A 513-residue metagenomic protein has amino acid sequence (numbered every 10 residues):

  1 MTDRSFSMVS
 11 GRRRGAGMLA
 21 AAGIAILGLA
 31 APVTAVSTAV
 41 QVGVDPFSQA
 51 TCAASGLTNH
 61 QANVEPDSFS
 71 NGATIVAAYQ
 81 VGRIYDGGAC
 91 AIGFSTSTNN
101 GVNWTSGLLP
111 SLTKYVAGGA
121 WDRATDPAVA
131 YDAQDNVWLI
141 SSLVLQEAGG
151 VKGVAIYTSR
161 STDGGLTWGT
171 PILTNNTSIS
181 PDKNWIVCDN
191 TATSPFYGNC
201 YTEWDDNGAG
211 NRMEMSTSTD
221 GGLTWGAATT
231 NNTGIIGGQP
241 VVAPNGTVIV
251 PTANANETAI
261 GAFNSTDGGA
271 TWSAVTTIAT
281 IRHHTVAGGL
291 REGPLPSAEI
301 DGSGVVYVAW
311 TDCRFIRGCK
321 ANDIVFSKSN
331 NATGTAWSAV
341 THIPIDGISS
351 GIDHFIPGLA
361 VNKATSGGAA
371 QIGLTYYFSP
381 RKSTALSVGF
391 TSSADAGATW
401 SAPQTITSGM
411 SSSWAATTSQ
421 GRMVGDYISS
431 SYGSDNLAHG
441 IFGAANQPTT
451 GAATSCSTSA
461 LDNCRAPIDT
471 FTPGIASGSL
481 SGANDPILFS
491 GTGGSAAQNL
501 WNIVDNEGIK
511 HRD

Functional and structural regions predicted by a protein language model:
R4-A35: Secretory targeting and sorting signals
V33-D513: C-terminal PAP-associated
